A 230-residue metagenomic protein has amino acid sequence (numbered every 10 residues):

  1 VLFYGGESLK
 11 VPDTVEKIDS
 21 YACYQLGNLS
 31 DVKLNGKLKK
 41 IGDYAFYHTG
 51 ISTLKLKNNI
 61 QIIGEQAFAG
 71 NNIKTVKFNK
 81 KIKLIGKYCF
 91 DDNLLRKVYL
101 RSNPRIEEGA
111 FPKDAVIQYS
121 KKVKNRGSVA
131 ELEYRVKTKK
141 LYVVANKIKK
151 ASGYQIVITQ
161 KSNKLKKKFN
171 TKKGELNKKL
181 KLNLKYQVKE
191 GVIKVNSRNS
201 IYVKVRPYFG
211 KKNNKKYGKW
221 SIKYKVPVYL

Functional and structural regions predicted by a protein language model:
F3-K17, G27-K40, G50-I62, N71-L84 (+2 more regions): Structural signature of tandem-repeat unit edges
D19-A22, G42-A45, G64-A67, G86-C89 (+1 more regions): Consensus positions within tandem repeat domains that build extended binding/scaffold surfaces
K124-L132: Proline-enriched interdomain boundary motifs that mark the N-terminal boundary and often initiate the first structured
K139-K150: Conserved aromatic anchor
L141, K173-G191: Short S/T/G- and acidic-enriched coil/turn segments that sit immediately N-terminal to beta-strands in beta-sandwich
K150-K173, K204: Extracellular low-complexity, O-glycosylation-prone stalks/linkers
E190-K215: Beta-strand-rich modules
G210-L230: Extracellular fibronectin type III
